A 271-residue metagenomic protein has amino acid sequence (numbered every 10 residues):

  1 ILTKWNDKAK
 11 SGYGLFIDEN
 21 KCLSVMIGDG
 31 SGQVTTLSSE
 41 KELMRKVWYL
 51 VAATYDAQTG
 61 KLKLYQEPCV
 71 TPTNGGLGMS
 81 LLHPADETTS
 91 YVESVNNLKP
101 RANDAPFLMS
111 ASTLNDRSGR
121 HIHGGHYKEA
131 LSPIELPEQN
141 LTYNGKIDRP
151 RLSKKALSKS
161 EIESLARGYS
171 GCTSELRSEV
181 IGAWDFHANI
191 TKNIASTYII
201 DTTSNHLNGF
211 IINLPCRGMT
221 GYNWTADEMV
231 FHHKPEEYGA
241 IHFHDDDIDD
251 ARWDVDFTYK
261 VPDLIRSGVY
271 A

Functional and structural regions predicted by a protein language model:
I1-R217: Extracellular glycan-associated modules
S31-T35, H233-I241: Short beta-strand and strand-turn-strand segments in soluble, beta-rich domains
F210-V230: Extracellular glycan-recognition surfaces and repeat-rich motifs
E237-T258: Aromatic sugar-binding surface patches on proteins that engage polysaccharides or sugar-phosphate polymers
D254-A271: Extended acidic/polar, glycine-enriched regions that form or flank non-catalytic beta-rich accessory modules
